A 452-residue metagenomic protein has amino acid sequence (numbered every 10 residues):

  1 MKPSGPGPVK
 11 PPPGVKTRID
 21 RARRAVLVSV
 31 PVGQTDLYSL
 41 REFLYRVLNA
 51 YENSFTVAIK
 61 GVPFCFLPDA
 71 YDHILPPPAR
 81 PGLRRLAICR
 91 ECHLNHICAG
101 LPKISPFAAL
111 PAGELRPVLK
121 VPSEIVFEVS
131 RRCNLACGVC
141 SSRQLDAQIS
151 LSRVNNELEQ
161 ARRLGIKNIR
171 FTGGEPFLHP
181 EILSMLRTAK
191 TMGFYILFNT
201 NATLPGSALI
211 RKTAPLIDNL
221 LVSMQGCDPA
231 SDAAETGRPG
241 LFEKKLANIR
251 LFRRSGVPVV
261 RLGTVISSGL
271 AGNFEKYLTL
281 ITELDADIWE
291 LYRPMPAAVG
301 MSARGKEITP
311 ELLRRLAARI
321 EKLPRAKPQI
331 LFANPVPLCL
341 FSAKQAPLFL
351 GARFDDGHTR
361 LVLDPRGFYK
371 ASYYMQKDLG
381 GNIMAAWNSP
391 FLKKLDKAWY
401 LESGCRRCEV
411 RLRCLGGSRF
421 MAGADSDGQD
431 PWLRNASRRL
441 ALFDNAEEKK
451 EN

Functional and structural regions predicted by a protein language model:
M1-R84, N219, S223, A230 (+2 more regions): Radical SAM enzyme [4Fe-4S]-AdoMet core and its adjacent flexible, acidic and glycine-rich loops/tails across
P31, I97, L145, G174 (+3 more regions): Flexible loop residues that form catalytic and substrate-binding hotspots at small-molecule/glycan-binding clefts
P63-E124, Y373-N452: Flexible mid-to-C-terminal extensions adjoining Fe-S/redox cofactors in radical SAM and related proteins
A87, I149, P180, G240 (+2 more regions): Residue-level signal for the nucleotide or nucleotide-sugar donor/cofactor binding architecture
P106-L216: Conserved alpha-helical substructure of the radical SAM core
